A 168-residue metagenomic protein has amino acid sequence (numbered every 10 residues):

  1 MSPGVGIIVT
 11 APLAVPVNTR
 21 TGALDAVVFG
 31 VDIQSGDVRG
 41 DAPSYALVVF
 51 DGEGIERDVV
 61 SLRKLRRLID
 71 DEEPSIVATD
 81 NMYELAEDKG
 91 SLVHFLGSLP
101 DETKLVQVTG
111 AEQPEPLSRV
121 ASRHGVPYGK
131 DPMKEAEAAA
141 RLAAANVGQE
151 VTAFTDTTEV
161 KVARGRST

Functional and structural regions predicted by a protein language model:
S2-F29, Q34-T168: Phosphate- and other anionic-substrate recognition elements at nucleic-acid/protein interfaces
